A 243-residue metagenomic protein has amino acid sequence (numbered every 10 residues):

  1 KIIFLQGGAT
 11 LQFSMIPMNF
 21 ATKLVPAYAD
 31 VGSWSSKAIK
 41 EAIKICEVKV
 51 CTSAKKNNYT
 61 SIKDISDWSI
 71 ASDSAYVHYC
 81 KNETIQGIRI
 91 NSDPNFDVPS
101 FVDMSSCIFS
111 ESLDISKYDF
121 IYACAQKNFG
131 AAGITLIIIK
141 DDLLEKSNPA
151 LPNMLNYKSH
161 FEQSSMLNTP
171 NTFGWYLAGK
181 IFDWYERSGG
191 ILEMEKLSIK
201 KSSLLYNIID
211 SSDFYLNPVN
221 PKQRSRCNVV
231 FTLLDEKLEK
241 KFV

Functional and structural regions predicted by a protein language model:
K1-P26, S35-A38: Conserved beta-loop-alpha segment that forms the PLP phosphate-binding cup at the N-terminus of a helix
F20-A21, W68-S72, S92-N95, S112-S116 (+2 more regions): Solvent-exposed alpha-helices and their adjacent loops that cap or buttress functional pockets in soluble metabolic
A27, Y76-C80, F101, Y122 (+2 more regions): Structural motif
A42, S53-I108: Active-site phosphate-binding strand-loop segment of PLP-dependent enzymes
T60-I62, G87-S92, S110-S116, A132-T135 (+2 more regions): A short secondary-structure junction signal
F101, I115-Q126: Conserved active-site segment immediately N-terminal to the catalytic lysine that forms the internal aldimine
A125-Y206: Active-site C-terminal subdomain of aminotransferase-like
L216-V243: Conserved PLP-binding catalytic core of the aspartate aminotransferase-like
